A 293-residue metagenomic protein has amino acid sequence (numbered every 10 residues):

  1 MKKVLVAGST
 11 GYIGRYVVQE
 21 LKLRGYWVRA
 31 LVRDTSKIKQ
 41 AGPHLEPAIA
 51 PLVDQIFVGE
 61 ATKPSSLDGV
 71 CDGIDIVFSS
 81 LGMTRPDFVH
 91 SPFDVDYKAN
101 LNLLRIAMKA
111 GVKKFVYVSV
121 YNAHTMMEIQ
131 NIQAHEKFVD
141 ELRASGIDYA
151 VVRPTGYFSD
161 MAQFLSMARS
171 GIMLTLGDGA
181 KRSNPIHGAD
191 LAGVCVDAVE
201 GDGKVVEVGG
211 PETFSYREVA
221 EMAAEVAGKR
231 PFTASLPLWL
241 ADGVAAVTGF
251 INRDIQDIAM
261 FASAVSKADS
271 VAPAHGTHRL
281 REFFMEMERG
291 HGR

Functional and structural regions predicted by a protein language model:
K2-W27, L31: N-terminal Rossmann NAD(P)H-binding glycine-rich loop of SDR-like oxidoreductase domains
T35-N102, I106-K109, H124: NAD(P)H-binding glycine-rich loop region in Rossmannoid oxidoreductase-like domains and their noncatalytic homologs
M83-R169: Glycine-/Pro-rich loop/turn segments that contact NAD(P) or position catalytic residues in Rossmann-like domains
S159-S166, D197-V206, K229-P231: Glycine/proline-rich active-site loop of Rossmann-fold NAD(P)-dependent oxidoreductases
L176-A198, K204: Substrate-positioning beta->alpha
R182-A189, V208-V226, L238-G243, H278: Substrate-binding strand-loop-helix patch in Rossmann-like NAD(P)-dependent oxidoreductase/epimerase domains
E218-K267: Terminal hydrophobic/aromatic helix or amphipathic segment near a protein terminus
V265-R293: Amphipathic terminal alpha-helices
